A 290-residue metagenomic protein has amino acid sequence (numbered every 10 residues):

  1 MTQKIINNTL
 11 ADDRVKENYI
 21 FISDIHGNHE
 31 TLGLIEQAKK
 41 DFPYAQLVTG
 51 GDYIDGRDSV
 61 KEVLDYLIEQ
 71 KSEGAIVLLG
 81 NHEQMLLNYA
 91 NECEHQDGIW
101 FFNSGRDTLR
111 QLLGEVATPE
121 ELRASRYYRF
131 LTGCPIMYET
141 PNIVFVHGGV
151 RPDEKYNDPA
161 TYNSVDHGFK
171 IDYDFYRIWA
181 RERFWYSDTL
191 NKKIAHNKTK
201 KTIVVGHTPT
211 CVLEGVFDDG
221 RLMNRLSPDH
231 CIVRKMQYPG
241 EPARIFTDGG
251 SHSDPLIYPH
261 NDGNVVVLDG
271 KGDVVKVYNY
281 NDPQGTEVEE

Functional and structural regions predicted by a protein language model:
M1-Y66, Q70: N-terminal active-site segment of His-dependent metallophosphoesterases
K16, F42-A45, S72-G74, P141 (+1 more regions): A general structural motif
I22-S23, L47-G51, V77-N81, V146 (+2 more regions): Active-site neighborhood of phospho(di)ester-bond hydrolases with catalytic His/Asp-centered motifs
H26-E30, D55-D58, E83-L87, P152-D153 (+3 more regions): Active-site environment of divalent metal-dependent phosphoester hydrolases
G56-P141, D166, K170: Active-site neighborhood of divalent metal-dependent phosphoester bond hydrolases
R106, R110-I245, S251-L256: Acidic, His/Gly-enriched loop-helix segments that form or flank divalent-metal centers in metallo-dependent hydrolases
T140-P141, V267-D273: Short acidic-glycine loop/turn motifs at beta-strand connectors
N279-V288: Short, solvent-exposed aromatic-acidic interface loops
